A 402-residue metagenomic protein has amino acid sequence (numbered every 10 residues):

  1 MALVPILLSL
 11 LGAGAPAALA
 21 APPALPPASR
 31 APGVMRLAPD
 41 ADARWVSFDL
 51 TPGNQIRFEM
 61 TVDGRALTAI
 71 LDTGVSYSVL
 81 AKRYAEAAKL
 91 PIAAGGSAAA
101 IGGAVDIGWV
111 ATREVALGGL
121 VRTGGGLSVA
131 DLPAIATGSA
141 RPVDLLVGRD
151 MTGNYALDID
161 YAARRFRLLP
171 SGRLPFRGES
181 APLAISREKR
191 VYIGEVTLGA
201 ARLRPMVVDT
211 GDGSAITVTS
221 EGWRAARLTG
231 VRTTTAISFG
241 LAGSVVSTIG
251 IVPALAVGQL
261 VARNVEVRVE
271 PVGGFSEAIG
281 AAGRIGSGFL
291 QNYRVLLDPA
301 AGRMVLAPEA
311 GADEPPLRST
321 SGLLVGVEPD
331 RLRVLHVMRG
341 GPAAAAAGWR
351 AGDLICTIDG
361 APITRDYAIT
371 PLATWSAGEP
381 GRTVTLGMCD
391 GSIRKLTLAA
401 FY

Functional and structural regions predicted by a protein language model:
A2-G14: Bacterial N-terminal signal peptides
A18-Y402: Pepsin/retropepsin-fold aspartyl endopeptidases
